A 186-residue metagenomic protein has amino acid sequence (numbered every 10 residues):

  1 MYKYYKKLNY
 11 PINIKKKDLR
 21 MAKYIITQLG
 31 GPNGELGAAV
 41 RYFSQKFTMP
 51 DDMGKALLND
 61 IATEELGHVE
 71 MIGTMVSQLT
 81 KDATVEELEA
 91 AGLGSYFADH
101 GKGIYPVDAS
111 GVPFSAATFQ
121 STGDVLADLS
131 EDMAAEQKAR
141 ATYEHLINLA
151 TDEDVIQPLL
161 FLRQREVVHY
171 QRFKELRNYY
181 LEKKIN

Functional and structural regions predicted by a protein language model:
M1-N186: Non-heme di-metal
